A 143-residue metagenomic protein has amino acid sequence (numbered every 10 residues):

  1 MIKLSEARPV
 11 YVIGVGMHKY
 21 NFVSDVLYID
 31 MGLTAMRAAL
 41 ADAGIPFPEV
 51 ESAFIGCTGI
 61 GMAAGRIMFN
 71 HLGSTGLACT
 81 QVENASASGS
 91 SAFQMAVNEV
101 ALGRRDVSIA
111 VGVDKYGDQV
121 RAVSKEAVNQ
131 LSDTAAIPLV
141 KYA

Functional and structural regions predicted by a protein language model:
M1-C79, N98-L102, G112-A143: Conserved "HGTGT" condensation-loop signature of ketosynthase/thiolase-family condensing enzymes that catalyze
E83-D114: Active-site-proximal alpha-helical scaffold in enzymes
